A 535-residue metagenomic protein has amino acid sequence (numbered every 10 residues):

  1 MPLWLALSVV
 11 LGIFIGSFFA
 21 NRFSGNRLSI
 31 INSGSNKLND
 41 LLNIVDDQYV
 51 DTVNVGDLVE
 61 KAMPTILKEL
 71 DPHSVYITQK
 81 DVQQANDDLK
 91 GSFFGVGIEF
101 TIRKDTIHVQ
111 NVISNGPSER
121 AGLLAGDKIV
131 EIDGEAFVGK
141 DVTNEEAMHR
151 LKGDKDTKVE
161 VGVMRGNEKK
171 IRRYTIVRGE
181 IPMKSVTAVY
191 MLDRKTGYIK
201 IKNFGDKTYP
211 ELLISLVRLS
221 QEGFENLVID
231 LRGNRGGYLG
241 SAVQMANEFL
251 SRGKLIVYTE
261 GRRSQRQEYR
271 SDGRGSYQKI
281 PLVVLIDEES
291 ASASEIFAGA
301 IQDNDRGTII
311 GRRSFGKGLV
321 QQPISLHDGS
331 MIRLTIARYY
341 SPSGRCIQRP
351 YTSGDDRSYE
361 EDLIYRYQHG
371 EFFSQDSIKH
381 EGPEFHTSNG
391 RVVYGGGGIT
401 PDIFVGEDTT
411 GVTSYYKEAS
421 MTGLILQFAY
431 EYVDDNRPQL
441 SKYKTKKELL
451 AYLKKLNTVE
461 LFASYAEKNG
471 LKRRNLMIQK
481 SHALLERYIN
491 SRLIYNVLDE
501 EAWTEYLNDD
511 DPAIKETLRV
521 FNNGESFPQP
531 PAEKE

Functional and structural regions predicted by a protein language model:
M1-V10: N-terminal Sec-pathway targeting helices
L11, I15, F19-G34, L38 (+8 more regions): Cleft-lining beta-strand/loop regions that shape enzyme active-site pockets
I31, D40, D46-E60, L67 (+4 more regions): N-terminal targeting/tethering segments
Y49-Q110, D156-A188, N508-L518, S526-E533: Extended, small/polar residue-biased N-terminal targeting/export presequences and adjacent propeptide/linker tracts
G126-K128: Structural motif
I132-D133, M164, T335, P350 (+1 more regions): Residue-level recognition of conserved beta-strand edge/terminus positions
A293, D305, R312, G316-P383: Polar, glycine-rich mid-to-C-terminal structural blocks that act as macromolecule-binding/assembly scaffolds
C346-I347, Y351-E535: Conserved functional hotspot residues or short segments at active or partner-binding sites across diverse domains
